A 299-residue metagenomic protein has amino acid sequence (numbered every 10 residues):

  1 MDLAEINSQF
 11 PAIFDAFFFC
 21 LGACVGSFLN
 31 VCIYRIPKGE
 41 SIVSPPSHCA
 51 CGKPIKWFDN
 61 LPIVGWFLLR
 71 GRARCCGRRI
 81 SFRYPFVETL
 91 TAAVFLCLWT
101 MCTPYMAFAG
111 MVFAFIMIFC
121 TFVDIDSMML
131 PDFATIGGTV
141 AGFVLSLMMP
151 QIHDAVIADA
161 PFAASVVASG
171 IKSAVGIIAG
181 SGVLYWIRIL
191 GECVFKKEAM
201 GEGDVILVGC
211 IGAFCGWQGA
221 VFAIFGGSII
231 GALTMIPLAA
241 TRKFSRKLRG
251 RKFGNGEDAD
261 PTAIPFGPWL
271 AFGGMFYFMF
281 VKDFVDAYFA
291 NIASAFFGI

Functional and structural regions predicted by a protein language model:
M1-A12, A290-I299: Short, strongly hydrophobic alpha-helical membrane anchors
I6-F14, R79, R83, M101 (+8 more regions): Juxtamembrane/transmembrane-helix boundary motifs in multi-pass membrane proteins
F18, A109-M235, A239, V285-I299: Functional transmembrane core segments of multi-pass inner-membrane proteins
V25-N30, T91, F95, L145 (+4 more regions): Alpha-helical transmembrane segments of multipass membrane proteins
L29-R83, K247, R251-D260, F266 (+2 more regions): Membrane-proximal soluble regions of multi-pass membrane proteins
N30-Y34, K38, G77, W99 (+11 more regions): Membrane-water interface at transmembrane helix exits
L69-A141: Long, charge-rich boundary regions
E202-G203, A240-F276: Interfacial loop-to-transmembrane junctions
